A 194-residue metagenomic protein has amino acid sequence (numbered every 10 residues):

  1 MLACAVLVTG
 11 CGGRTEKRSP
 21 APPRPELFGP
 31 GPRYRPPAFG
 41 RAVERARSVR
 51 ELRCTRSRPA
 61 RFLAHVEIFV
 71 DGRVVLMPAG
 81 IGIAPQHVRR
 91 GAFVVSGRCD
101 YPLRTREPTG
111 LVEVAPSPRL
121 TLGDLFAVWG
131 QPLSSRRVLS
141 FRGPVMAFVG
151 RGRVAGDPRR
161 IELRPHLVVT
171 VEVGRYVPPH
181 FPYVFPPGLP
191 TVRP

Functional and structural regions predicted by a protein language model:
M1-T9: Sec-dependent bacterial lipoprotein signal peptides
C11-P194: Ubiquitin-like/PB1-type beta-grasp interaction modules and other compact soluble beta-rich domains
